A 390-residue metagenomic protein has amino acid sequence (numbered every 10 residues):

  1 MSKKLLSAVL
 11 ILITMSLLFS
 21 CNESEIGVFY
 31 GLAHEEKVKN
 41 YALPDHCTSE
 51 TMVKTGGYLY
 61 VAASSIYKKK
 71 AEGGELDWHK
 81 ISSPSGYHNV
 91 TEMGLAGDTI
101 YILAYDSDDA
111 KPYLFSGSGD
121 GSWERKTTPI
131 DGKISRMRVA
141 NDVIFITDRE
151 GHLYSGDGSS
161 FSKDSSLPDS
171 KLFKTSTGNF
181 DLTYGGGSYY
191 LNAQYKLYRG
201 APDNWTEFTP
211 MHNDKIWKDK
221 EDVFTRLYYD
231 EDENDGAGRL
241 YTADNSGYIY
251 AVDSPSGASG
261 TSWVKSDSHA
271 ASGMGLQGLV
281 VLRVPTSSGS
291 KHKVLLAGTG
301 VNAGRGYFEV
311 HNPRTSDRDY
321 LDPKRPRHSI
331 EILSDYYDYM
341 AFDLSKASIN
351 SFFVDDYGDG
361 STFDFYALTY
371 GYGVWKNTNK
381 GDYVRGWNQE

Functional and structural regions predicted by a protein language model:
M1-V9: Bacterial N-terminal signal peptides that target proteins for export
S7-A8, G187, D364: Homeobox/homeodomain signature
L17-S20: C-terminal motif of bacterial Sec signal peptides marking the signal peptidase cleavage site
N22-E50, K54, Y58-T99, L103-V143 (+8 more regions): Trp- and S/T/G-rich repeat-edge/linker motifs of beta-rich repeat architectures
A367: Binuclear metal-ion centers of metallo-dependent hydrolases, dominated by the metallo-beta-lactamase
